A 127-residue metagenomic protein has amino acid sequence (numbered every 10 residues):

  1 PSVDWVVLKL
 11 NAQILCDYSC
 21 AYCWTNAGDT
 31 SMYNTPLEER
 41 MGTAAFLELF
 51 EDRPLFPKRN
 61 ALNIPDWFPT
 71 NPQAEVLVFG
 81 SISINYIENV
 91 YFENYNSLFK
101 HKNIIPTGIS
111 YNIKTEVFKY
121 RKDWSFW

Functional and structural regions predicted by a protein language model:
S2-W127: Active-site-proximal loop/hinge segments that shape catalytic or ion-binding/gating pockets
